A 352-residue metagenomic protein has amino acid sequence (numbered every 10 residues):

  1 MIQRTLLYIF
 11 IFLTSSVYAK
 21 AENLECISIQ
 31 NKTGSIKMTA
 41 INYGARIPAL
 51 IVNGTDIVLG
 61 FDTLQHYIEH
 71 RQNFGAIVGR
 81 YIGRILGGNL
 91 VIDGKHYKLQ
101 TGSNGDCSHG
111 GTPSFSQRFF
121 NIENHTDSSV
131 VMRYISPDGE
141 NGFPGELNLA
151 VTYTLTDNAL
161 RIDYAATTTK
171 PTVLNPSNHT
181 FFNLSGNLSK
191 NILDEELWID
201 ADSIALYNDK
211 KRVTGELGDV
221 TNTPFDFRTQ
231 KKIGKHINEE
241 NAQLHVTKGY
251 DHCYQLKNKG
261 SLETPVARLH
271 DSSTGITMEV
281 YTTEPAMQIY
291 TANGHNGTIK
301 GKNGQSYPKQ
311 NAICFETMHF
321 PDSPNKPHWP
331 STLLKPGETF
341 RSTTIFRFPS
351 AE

Functional and structural regions predicted by a protein language model:
M1-I2: N-terminal secretory signal peptides that target proteins for export/translocation
T5-L13: Sec-dependent N-terminal signal peptides
T14-Y18: C-terminal segment of classical bacterial N-terminal signal peptides
E22-E352: An exposed, glycine/acidic-rich loop-and-rim segment of catalytic or binding clefts
